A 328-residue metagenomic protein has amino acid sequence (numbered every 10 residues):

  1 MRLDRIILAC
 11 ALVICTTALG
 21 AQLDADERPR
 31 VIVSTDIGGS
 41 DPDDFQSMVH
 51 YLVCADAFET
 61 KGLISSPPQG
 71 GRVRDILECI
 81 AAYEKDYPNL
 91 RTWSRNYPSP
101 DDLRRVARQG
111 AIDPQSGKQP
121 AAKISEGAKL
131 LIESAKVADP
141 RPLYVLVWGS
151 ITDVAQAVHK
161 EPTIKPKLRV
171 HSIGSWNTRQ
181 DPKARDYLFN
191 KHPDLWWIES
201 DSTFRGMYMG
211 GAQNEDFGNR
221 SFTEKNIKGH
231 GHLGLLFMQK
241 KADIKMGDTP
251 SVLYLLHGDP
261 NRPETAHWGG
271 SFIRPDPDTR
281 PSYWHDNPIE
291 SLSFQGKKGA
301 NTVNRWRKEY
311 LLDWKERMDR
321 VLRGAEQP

Functional and structural regions predicted by a protein language model:
M1-R5: Positively charged n-region of N-terminal signal peptides that target proteins for export
I7-T17: Bacterial N-terminal signal peptides
Q22-P328: N-terminal acidic, glycine/proline-rich low-complexity segments
